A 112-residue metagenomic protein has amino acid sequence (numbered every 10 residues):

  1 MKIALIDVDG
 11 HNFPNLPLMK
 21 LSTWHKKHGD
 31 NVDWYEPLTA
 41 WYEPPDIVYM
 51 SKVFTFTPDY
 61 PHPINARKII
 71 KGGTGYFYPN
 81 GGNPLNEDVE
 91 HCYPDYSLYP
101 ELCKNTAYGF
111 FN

Functional and structural regions predicted by a protein language model:
M1, T74-N112: N-terminal [4Fe-4S]-dependent radical SAM core
M1-G81: A short, structured N-terminal alpha-helical element that caps or precedes a catalytic domain
